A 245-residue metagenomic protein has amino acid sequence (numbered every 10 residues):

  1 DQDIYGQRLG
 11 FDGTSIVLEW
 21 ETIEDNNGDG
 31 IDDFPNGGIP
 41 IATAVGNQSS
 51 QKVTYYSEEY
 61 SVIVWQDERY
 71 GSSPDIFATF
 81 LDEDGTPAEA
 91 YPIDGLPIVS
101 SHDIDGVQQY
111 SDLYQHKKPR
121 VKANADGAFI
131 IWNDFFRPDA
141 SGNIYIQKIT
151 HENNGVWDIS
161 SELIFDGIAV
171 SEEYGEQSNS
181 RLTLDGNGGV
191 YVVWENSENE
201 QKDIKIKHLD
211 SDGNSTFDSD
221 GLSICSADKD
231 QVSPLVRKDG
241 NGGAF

Functional and structural regions predicted by a protein language model:
D1-F245: Extracellular, repeat-based ectodomains that mediate carbohydrate processing or recognition
